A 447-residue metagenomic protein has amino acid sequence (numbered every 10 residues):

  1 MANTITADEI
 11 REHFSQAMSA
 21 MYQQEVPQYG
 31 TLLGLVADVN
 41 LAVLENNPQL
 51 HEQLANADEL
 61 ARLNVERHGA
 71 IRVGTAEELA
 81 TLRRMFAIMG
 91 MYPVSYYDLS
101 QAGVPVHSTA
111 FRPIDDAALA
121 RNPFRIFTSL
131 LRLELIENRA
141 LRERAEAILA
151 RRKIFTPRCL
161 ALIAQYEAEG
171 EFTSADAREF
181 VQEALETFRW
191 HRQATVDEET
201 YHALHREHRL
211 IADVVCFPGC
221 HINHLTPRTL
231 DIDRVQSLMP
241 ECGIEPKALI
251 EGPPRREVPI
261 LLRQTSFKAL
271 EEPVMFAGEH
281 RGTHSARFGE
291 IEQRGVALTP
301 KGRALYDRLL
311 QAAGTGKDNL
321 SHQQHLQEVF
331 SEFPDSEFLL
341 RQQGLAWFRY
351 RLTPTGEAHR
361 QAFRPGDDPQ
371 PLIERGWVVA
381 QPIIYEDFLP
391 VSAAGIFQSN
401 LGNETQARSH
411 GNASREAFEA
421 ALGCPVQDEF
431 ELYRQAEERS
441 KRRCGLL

Functional and structural regions predicted by a protein language model:
M1-L447: Extended, well-ordered protein cores
